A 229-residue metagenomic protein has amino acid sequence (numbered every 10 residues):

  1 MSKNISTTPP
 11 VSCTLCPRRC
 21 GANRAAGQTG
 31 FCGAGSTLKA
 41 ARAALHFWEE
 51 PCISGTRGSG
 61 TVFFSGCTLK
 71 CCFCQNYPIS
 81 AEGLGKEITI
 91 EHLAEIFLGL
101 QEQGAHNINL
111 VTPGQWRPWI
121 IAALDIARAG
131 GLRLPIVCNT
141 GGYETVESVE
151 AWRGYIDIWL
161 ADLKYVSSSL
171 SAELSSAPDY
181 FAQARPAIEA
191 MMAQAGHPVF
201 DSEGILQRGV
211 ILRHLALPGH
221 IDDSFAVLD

Functional and structural regions predicted by a protein language model:
M1-T68, C72, N76-A81: N-terminal [4Fe-4S]-dependent radical SAM core
P9-C13, L38-A43, T89, W116-P118 (+2 more regions): A short linear-motif detector with a strong N-terminal bias
A25-Q28, A44, C74, G83-K86 (+4 more regions): Short linear functional motifs in flexible/disordered or boundary regions
F47, I79-E82, T89, S171 (+1 more regions): Hydrophobic alpha-helical segments
G58-S59, S80-I88, V111, Q115: Short coil/turn segments at secondary-structure boundaries
S65, K70-Q103: Glycine-rich active-site/cofactor-binding loop and its immediate structural neighborhood
E95-D229: Conserved AdoMet/S-adenosylmethionine-binding subsite of the radical SAM
